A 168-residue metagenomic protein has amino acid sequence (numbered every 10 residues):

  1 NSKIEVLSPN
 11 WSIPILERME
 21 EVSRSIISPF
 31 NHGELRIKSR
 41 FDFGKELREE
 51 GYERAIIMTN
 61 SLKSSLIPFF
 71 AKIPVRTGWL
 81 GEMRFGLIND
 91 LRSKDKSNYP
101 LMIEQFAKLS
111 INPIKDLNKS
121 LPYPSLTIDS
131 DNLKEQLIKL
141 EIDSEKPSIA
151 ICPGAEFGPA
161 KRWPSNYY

Functional and structural regions predicted by a protein language model:
N1-Y167: Catalytic machinery of carbohydrate-active enzymes, primarily nucleotide-sugar-dependent glycosyltransferases
